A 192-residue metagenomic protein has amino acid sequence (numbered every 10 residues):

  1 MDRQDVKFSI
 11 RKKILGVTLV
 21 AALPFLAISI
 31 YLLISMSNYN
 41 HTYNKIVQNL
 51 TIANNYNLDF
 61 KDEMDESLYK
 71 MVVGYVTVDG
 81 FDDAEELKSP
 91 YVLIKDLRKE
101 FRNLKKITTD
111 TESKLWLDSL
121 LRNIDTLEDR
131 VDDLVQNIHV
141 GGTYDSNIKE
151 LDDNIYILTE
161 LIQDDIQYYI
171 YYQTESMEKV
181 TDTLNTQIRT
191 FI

Functional and structural regions predicted by a protein language model:
M1-F8: Short, Lys/Arg-rich, polar N-terminal cytosolic tail immediately upstream of the first transmembrane signal-anchor
R11-Y39: Extreme N-terminal signal-anchor transmembrane helix of membrane signaling/transducer proteins, especially in bacteria
K12-L19, Q48, I52, Y56 (+1 more regions): Internal alpha-helical transmembrane segments of multi-pass membrane proteins, especially GPCRs
S35-V47, V131-I192: Juxtamembrane amphipathic/coiled-coil helical coupling segments that flank and transmit signals to/from transmembrane
T42-R122, N137-L158: Membrane-proximal N-terminal soluble sensing/regulatory segments of transmembrane proteins
D96, T126-L134: Extended, amphipathic, non-transmembrane alpha-helical segments
